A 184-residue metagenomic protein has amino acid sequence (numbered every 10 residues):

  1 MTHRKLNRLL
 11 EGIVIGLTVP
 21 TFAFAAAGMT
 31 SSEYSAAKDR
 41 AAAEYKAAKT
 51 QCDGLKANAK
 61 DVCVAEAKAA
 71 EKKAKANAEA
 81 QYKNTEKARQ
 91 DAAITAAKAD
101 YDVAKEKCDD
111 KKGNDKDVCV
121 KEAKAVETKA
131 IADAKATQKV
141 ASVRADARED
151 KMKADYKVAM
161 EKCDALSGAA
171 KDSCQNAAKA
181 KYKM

Functional and structural regions predicted by a protein language model:
H3-L6, P20, F24-M184: Mitochondrial intermembrane space
E11-T21: Bacterial N-terminal signal peptides
